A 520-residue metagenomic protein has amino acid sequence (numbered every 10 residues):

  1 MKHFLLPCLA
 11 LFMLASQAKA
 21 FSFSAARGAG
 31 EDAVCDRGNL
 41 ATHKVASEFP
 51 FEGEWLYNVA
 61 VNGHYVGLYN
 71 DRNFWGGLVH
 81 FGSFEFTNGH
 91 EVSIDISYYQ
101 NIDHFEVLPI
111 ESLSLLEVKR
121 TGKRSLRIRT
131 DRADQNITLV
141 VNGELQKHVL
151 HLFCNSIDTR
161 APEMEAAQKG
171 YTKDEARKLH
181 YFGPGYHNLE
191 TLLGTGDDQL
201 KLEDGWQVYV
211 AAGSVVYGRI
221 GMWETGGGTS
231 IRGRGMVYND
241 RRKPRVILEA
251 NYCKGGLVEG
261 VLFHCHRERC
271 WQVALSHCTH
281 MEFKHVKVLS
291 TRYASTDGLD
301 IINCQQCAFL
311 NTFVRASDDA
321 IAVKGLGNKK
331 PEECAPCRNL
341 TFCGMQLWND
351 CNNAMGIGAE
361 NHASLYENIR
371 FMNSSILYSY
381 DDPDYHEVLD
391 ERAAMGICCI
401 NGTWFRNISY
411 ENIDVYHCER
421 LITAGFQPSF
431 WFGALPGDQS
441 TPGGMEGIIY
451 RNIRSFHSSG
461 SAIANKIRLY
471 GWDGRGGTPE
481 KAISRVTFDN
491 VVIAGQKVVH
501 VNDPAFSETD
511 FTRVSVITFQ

Functional and structural regions predicted by a protein language model:
M1-F4: Positively charged n-region of N-terminal signal peptides that target proteins for export
L9-Q17: Hydrophobic h-region of N-terminal signal peptides that target proteins for export in Gram-negative bacteria
A18-D197, L202-D204, V215-G221, G227 (+3 more regions): Extracellular "leader-to-stem" segments immediately downstream of a signal peptide or signal-anchor in secreted/lumenal
R129, N188-Q207, V215-R232, N239-L257 (+5 more regions): Extracellular beta-strand-rich solenoid/capping regions of secreted or surface-exposed proteins that bind or remodel
G205-Q207, A212, G227-Y238, K254-C265 (+8 more regions): Right-handed parallel beta-helix
R245-I247, C270-Q272, T296-G298, A320-A322 (+5 more regions): Structural detector of coil-to-beta-strand junctions
D319, L326, G358-E360, I400 (+1 more regions): Active-site beta-loop-alpha junctions enriched in small/polar residues
D382-Q520: Extracellular beta-rich repeat passengers
